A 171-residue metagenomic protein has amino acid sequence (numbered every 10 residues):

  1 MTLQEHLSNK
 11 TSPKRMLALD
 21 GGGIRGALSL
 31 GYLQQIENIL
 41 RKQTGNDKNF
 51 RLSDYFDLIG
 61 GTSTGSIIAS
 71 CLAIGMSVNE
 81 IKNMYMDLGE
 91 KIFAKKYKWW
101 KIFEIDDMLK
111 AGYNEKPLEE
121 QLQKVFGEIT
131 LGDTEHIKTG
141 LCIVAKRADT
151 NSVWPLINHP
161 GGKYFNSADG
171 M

Functional and structural regions predicted by a protein language model:
M1-Q4: Short, flexible boundary segments at extreme N-termini or domain junctions of P-loop NTPases and their
K10-A18, I24-V125, I157-N166: Patatin-like phospholipase
I24, A94, H136-M171: Active-site gating loop/helix substructures
R51, Q121, V125-K138, G170-M171: Short, structural beta-strand-to-alpha-helix junction motif
